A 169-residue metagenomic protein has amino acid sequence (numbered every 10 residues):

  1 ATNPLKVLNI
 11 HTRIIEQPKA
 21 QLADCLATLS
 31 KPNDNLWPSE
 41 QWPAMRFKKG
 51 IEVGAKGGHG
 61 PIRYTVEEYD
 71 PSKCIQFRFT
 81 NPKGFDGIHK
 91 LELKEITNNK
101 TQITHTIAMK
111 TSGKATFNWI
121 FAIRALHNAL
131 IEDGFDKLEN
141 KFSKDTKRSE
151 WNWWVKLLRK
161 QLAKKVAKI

Functional and structural regions predicted by a protein language model:
A1-F47, A163-I169: Hydrophobic ligand-binding cavity/cleft-lining segments
L8-I10, H59-Y64, F85-K90: Short, surface-exposed coil-to-beta transition loops
Q21-P32, V66, I75-F77, I103-H105 (+1 more regions): Hydrophobic pocket/interface hotspot
W42-R46, Y64-E68, K94: Short, exposed beta-strand/loop patches in secreted or surface proteins that constitute
G50-G58, Q76-P82: Short beta-strand segments that buttress and anchor functional surface loops
D70-I75, N98: Short, conserved beta-turn/loop elements at beta-strand boundaries and strand-helix junctions
N81-N140, S149-W151, V155: Beta-strand/loop substructures that line and gate deep hydrophobic ligand-binding cavities in soluble
R148-I169: Charge-rich (especially acidic), low-complexity segments
